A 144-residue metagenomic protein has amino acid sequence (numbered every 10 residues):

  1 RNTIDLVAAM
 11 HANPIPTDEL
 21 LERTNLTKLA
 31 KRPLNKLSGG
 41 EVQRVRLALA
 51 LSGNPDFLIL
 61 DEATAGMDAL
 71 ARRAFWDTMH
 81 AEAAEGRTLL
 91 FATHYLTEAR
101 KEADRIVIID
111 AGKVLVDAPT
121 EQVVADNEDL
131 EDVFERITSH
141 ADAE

Functional and structural regions predicted by a protein language model:
D5, A9-L29: Conserved ABC ATPase "signature" region
P33-L37: Conserved ABC ATPase signature
L58-E62: Catalytic Walker B motif of ABC-type/P-loop ATPase nucleotide-binding domains
R72-E85: Helical segment within the ABC ATPase nucleotide-binding domain
A99-K101: A short, surface-exposed alpha-helical micro-motif characterized by mixed small hydrophobic and charged/polar residues
D117-A118: ABC ATPase "signature
